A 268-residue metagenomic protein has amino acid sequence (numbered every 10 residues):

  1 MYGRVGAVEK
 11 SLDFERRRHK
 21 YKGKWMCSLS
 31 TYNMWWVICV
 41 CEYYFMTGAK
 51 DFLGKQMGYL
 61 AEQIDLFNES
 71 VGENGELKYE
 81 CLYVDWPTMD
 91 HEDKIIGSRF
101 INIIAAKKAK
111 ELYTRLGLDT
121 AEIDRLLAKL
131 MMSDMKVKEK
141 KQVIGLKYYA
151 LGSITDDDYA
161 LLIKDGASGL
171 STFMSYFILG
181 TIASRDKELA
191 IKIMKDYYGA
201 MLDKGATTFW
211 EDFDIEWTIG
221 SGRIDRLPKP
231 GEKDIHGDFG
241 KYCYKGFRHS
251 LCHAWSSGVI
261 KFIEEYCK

Functional and structural regions predicted by a protein language model:
M1-K268: Active-site core of glycosidic bond-cleaving carbohydrate-active enzymes
